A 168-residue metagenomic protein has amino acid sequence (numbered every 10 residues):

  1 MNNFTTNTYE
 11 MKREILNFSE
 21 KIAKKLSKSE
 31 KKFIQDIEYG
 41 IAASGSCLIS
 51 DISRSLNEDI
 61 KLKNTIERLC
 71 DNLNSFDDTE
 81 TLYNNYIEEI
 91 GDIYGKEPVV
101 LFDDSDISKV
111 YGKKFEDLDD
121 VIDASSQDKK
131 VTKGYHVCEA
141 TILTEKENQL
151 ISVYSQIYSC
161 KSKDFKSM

Functional and structural regions predicted by a protein language model:
M1-M168: Conserved, well-structured functional cores that handle cations and Mg-NTP chemistry
